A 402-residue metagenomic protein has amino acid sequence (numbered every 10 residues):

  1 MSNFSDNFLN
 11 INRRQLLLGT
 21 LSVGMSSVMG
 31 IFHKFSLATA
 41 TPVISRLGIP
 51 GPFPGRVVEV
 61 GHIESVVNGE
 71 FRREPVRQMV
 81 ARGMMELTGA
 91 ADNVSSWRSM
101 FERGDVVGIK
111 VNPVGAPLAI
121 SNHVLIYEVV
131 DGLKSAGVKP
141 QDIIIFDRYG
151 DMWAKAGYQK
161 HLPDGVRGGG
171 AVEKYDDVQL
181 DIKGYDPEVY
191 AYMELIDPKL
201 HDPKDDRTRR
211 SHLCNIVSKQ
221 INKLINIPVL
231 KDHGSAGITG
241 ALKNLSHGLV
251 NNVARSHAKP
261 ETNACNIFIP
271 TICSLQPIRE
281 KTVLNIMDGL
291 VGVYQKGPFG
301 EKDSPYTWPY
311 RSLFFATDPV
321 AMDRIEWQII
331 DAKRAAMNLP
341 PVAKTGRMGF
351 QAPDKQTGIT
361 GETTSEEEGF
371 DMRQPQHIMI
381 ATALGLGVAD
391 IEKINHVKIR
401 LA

Functional and structural regions predicted by a protein language model:
M1-I11: N-terminal secretory signal peptides
N12-F32: N-terminal export leaders
H33-T41: Signal peptide processing junction and immediate N-terminal pro/mature segment of secreted/exported proteins
T41-R103, V114-A116, I120-Y127, A136-A402: Extended, low-polarity segments enriched in aliphatic/aromatic residues
V130: Aromatic-residue-lined binding/catalytic grooves and analogous aromatic/hydrophobic interfacial grooves in multimeric
L133: Hydrophobic pocket-lining residues that define ligand/cofactor binding sites across diverse proteins
